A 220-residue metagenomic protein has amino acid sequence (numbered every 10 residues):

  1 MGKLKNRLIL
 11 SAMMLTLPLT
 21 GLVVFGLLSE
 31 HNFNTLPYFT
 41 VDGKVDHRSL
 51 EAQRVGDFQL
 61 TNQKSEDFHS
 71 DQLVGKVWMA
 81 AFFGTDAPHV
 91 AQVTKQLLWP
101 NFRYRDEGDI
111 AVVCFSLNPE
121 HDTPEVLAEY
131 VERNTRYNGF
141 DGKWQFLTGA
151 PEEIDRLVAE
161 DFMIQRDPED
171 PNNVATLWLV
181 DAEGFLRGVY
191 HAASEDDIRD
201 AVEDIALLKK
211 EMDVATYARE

Functional and structural regions predicted by a protein language model:
M1-D57: N-terminal targeting signals for export/organelle localization
Q53-V55, L73-V77, E107-V112, D122 (+2 more regions): Extracytoplasmic
D57-M79, F102-R105: A short beta-strand-turn-helix
F68-L98, V112-V113: Short active-site neighborhood of thiol/selenol oxidoreductases, capturing the structured segment around
G84-D86, N118, A192-A193: Structural beta->alpha junctions
Q92-L157: Structural microenvironment flanking redox-active thiols in thiol-disulfide oxidoreductases
Q165-E220: Thiol-/selenol-based redox modules, centered on thioredoxin-like and closely related oxidoreductase domains
